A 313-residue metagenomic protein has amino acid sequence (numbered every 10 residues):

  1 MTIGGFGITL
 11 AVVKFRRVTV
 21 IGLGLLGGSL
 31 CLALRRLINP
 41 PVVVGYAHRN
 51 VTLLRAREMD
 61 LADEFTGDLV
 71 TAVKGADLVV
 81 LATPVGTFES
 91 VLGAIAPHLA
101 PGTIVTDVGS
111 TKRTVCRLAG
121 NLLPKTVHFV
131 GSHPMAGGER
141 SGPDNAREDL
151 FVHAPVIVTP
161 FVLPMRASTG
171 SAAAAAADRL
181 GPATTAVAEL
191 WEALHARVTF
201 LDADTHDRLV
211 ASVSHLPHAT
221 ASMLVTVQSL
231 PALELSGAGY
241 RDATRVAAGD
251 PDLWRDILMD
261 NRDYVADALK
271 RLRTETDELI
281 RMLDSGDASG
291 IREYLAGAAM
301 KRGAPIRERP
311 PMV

Functional and structural regions predicted by a protein language model:
I8-D68, V73-G75: NAD(P)+-binding Rossmann beta1-loop-alpha1 motif at the extreme N-terminus of oxidoreductases
R17, V42-V43, H128, P155 (+1 more regions): Residues at the starts of beta-strands that form the adenosine-phosphate
T52, T87, K112-V115: Conserved short alpha-helix immediately C-terminal to the canonical SAM/SAH-binding motif I of Rossmann-like
L69-L99, T103-T106, S110: Rossmann-like NAD(P)-binding element
G93-N145: Rossmann-like NAD(P)(H) cofactor-binding subdomain of soluble oxidoreductases
E148-A248: Internal alpha-helical scaffold of NAD(P)-dependent oxidoreductase catalytic cores
P231-R302: Interdomain hinge/lid region at the active-site interface of Rossmann-like NAD(P)-dependent oxidoreductases
